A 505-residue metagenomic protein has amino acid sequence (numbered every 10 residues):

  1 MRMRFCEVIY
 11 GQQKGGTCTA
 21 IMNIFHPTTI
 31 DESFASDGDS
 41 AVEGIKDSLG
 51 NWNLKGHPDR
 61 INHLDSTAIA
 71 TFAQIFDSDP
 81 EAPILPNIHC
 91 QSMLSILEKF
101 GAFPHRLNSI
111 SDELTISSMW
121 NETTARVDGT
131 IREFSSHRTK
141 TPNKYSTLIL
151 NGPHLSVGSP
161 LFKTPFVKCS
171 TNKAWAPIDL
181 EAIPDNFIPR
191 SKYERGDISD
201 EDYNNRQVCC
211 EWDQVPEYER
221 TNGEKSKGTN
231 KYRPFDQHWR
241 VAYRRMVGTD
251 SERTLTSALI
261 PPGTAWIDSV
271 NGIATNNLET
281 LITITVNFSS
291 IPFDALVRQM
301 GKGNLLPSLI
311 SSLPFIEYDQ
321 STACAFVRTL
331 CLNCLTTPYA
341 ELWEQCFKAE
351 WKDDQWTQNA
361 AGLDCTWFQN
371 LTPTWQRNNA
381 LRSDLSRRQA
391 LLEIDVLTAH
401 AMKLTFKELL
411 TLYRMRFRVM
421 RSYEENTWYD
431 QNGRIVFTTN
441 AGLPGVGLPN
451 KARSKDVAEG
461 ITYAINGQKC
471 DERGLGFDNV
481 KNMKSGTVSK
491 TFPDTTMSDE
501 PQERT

Functional and structural regions predicted by a protein language model:
M1-T505: S-adenosyl-L-methionine
